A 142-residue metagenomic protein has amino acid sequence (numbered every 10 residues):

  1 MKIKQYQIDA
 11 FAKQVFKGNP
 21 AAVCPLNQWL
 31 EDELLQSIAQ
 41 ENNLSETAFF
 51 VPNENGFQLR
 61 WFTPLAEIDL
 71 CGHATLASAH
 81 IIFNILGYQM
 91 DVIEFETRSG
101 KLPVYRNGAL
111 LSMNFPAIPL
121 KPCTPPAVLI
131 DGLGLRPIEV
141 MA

Functional and structural regions predicted by a protein language model:
M1-L70, L76-A142: Active-site proximal loop and beta-alpha junction motif in alpha/beta enzyme cores
